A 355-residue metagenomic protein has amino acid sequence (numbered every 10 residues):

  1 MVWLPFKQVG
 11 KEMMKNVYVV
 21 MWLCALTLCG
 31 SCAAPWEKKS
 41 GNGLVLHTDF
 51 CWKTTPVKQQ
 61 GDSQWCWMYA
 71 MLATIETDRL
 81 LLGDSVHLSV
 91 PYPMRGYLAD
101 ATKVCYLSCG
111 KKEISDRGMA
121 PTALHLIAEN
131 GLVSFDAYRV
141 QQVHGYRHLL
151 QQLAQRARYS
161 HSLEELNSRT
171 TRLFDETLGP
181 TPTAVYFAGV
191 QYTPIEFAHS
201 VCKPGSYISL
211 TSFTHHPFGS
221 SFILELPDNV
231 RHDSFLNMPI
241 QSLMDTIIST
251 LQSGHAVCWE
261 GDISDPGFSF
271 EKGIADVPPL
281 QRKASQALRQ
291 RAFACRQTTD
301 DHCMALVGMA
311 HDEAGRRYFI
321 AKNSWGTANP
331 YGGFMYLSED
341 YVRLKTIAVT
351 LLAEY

Functional and structural regions predicted by a protein language model:
M1-E37: Bacterial Sec-dependent N-terminal signal peptides
W36, S168-Y355: Active-site signature of cysteine proteases
W36-W52: N-terminal regions that are enriched for targeting/export leaders and immediately downstream pro/stem segments
W52-Q64, L107-S115, V230-N237, T246-I247 (+1 more regions): Second-shell loop/turn segments in exported
Q60-I75, I114-L124, H302: Active-site nucleophilic cysteine motif
W65-M68, Y92-R95, A123-L126, S134-D136 (+4 more regions): Structural recognition of the beta-strand scaffold that forms the well-ordered cores of secreted hydrolase catalytic
Y69, A73, T77-L82, L126-V133 (+4 more regions): Structured segments of extracytoplasmic/periplasmic soluble domains in secreted or envelope-associated proteins
H87-G189: Papain-like cysteine protease catalytic cores
